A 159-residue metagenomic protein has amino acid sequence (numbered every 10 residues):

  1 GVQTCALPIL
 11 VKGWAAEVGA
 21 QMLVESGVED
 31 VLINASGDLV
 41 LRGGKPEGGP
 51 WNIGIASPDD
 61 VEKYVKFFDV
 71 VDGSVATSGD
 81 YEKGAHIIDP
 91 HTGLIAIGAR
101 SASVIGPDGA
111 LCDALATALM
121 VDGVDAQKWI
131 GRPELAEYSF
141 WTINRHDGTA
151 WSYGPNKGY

Functional and structural regions predicted by a protein language model:
G1-C5: Single conserved hydrophobic/aromatic residue that forms the stacking wall/gate of nucleotide- or nucleobase-binding
A6-Y159: Mature catalytic core of soluble alpha/beta enzymes
